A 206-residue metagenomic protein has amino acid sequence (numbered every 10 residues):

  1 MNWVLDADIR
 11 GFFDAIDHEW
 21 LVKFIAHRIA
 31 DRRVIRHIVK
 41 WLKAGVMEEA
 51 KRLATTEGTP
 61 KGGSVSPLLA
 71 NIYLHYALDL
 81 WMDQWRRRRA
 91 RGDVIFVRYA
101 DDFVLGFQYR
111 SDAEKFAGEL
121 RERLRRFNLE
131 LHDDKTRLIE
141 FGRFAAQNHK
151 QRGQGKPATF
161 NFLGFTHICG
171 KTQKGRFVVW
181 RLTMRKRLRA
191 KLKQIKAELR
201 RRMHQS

Functional and structural regions predicted by a protein language model:
M1-S206: Non-catalytic terminal/accessory segments
